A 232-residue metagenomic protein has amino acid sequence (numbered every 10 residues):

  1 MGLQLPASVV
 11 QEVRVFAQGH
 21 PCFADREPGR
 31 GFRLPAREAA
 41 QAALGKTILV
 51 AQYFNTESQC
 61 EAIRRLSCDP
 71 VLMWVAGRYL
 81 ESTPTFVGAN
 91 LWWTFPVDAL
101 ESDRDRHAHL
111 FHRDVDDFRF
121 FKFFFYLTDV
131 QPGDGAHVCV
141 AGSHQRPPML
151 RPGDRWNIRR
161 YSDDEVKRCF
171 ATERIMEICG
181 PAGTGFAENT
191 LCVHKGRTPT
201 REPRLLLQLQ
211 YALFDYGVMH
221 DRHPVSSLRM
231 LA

Functional and structural regions predicted by a protein language model:
G2-H109: Non-heme Fe(II)-dependent double-stranded beta-helix
P70-W74, F121, P181: A structural signal for well-ordered alpha-helical segments within the folded catalytic domains of diverse enzymes
W93, R113, F125-D129, A141: Short, structured patches in soluble enzyme cores that scaffold and shape functional sites
S102-H109, N157-A171, R222-S226: Short, surface-exposed loop/helix-turn segments at secondary-structure junctions that function as lids/hinges flanking
R104-F121: Acidic, His- and aromatic-enriched active-site or binding-groove loops in soluble protein domains that engage sugars
D116-P132, C179-G180, Q210-L213: Short, conserved beta-strand element in jelly-roll/cupin
P132-V193: Double-stranded beta-helix
Q145, M149-R155, G185-A187, L191-A232: Non-heme Fe(II)/2-oxoglutarate
